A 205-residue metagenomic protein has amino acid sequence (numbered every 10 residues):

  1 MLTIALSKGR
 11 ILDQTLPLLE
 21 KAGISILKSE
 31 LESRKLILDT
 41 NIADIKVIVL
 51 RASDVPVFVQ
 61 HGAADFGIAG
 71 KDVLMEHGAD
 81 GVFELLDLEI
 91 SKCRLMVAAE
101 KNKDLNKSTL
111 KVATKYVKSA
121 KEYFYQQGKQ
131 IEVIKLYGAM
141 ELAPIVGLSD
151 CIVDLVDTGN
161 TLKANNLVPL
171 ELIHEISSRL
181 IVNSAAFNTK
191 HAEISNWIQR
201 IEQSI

Functional and structural regions predicted by a protein language model:
M1-I205: Domain-level signature for soluble enzymes in the chorismate/prephenate branch of the shikimate pathway
